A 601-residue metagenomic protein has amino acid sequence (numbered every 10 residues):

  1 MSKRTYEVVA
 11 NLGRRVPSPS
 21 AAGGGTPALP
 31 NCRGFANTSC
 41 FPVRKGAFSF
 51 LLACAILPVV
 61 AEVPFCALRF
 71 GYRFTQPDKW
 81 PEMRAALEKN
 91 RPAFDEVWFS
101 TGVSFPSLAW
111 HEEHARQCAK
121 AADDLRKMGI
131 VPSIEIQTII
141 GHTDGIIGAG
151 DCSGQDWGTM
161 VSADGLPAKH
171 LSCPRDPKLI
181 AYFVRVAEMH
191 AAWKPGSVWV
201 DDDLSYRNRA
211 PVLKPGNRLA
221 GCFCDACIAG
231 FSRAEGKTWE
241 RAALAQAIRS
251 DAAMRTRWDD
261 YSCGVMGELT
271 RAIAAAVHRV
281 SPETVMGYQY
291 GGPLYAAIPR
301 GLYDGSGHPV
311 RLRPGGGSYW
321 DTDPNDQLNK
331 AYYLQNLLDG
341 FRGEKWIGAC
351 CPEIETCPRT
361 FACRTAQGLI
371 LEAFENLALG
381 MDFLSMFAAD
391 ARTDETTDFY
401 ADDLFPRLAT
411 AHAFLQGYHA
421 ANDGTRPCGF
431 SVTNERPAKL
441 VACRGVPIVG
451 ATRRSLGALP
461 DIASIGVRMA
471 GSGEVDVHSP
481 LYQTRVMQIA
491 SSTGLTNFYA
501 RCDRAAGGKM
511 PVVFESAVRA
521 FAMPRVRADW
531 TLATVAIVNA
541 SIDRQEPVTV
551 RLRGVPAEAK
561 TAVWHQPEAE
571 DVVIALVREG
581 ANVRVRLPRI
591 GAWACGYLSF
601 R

Functional and structural regions predicted by a protein language model:
V63-T75, S133-I139, W199-D203, T256-P299 (+1 more regions): Aromatic-lined carbohydrate-recognition surfaces of secreted/lumenal glycan-active proteins
C66-P77, S100-H114, G165-Y182, S250-E268 (+4 more regions): The substrate-binding groove and active-site-proximal loops of carbohydrate-active enzymes, especially glycoside
T75-F105, A192-S197, E372-F383, V446: Catalytic domains of carbohydrate-active enzymes, especially glycoside hydrolases
R84-L87, T101-S153: Aromatic-lined substrate-binding rim segments of carbohydrate-active enzymes
I134-W193, Y206, G236-D259, C263: Active-site-adjacent "subsite" loops/lids of carbohydrate-active enzymes
Y182, A192-S197, D201, Y206-R207 (+1 more regions): Active-site neighborhood of glycoside hydrolase catalytic domains
N208, R257, Y261-Y333, T360-L377: Substrate-binding cleft/loops of secretory-pathway carbohydrate-active enzymes
R279, E283, G292, P324-R601: Carbohydrate-binding surfaces of carbohydrate-active enzymes
